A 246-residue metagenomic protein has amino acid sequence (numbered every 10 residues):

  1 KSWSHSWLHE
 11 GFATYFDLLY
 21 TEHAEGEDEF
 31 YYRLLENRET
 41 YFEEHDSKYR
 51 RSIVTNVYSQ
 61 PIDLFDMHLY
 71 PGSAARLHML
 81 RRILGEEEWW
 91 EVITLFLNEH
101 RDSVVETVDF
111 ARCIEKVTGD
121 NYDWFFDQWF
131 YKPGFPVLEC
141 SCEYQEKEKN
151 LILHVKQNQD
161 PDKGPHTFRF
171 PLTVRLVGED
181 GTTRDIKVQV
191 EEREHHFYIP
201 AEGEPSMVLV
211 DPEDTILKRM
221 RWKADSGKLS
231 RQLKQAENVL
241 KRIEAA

Functional and structural regions predicted by a protein language model:
K1-V155: Hydrophobic alpha-helical and helix-loop surface patches within well-folded domains that function as non-catalytic
E87, H100-A246: Non-catalytic accessory/interaction domains
